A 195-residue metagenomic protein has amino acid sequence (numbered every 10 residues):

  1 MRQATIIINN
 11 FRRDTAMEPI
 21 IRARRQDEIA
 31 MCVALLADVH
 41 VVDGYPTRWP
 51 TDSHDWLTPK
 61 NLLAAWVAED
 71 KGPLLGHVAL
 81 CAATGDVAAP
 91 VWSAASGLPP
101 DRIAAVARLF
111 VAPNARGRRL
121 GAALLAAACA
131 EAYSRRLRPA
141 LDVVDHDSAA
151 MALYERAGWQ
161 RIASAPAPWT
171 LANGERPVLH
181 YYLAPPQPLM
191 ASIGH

Functional and structural regions predicted by a protein language model:
E18-A34: A short beta-loop-alpha structural element at the N-terminal edge of CoA-dependent acyl/N-acetyltransferase catalytic
A23, A34-R48: Helix-loop element at the rim of GNAT/NAT acetyltransferase active sites that forms part of the acceptor-substrate
G44-D70, L74, A79: Active-site rim helix/loop that mediates acceptor-substrate recognition in acyltransferases
H77-R108, P168-N173: Conserved acyl-donor/pantetheine-binding loop and adjacent beta-alpha core of acyl/acetyltransferases and related
V111, G117-A130, R156: Conserved acetyl-CoA-binding loop-helix of GNAT-fold acetyltransferases
R116, L141-M151, P168-N173: Conserved beta-strand-loop-alpha-helix junction that forms the acyl-donor binding cleft
A122, H146-A163: Conserved active-site alpha-helix within GNAT-family acetyltransferase domains
A132-V143: Conserved GNAT acetyl-CoA-binding A-motif
